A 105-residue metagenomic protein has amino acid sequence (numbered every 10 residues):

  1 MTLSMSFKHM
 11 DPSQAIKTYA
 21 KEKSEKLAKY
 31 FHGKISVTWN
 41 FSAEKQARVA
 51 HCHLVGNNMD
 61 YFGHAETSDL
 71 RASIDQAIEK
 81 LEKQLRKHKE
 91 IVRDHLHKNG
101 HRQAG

Functional and structural regions predicted by a protein language model:
M1-G105: N-terminal, polar/charged subdomain of small-to-medium soluble alpha/beta proteins
